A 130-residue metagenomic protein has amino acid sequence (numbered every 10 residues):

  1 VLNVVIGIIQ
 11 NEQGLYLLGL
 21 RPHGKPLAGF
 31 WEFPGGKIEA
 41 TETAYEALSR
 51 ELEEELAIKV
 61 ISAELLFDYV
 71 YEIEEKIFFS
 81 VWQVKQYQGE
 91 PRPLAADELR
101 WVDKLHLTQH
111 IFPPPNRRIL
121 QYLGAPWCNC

Functional and structural regions predicted by a protein language model:
V1-Y16, K37: Conserved N-terminal beta-strand and adjoining loop/helix that marks the start of the Nudix/MutT-like hydrolase domain
N11, K59, D68-R92, E98-R100 (+2 more regions): Active-site-adjacent beta-strand/loop module that shapes the phosphate/pyrophosphate-binding cleft
L15-E54: Conserved Nudix-box catalytic region and its N-terminal flanking loop in Nudix hydrolases and closely related
A28, D97, P115: A conserved catalytic-core signature of glycosyltransferases
E55-S62: Short secondary-structure junctions
G89, K104-R117: C-terminal structural segments of small proteins and small subunits
P115-C130: Charged phosphate-binding loop/patch that engages nucleotide di/tri-phosphates or the phosphate backbone of nucleic
